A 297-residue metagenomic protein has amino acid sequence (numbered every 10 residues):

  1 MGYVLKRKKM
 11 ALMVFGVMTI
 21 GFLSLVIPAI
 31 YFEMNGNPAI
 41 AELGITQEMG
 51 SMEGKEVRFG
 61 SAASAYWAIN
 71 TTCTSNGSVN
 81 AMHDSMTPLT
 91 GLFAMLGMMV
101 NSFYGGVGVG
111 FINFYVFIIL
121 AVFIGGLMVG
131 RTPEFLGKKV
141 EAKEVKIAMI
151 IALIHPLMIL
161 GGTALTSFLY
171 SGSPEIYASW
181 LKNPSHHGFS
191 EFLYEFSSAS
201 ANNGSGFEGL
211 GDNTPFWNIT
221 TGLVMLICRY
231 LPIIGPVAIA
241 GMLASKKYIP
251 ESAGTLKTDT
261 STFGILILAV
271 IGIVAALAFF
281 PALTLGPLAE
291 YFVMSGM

Functional and structural regions predicted by a protein language model:
G2-G36, G108-N113, V145-S167, C228 (+3 more regions): Selective recognition of specific alpha-helical transmembrane segments in multi-pass small-molecule
G2-L5, L127-E141, A238-D259: Alpha-helical transmembrane segments
A39-V109, E175-I227, A282-M297: P-loop potassium selectivity filter motif centered on the GYG triad
M49-M52, K138-P156, Y177-G188, T255-V270: Interfacial and helix-entry/exit segments of alpha-helical transmembrane bundles in multi-pass inner-membrane proteins
V116-L120, G125, V129, I147-H187 (+2 more regions): C-terminal catalytic subdomain
I124, T166-Y170, P232-S245, A276-V293: Membrane-helix cytosolic exit motif
W217, G222-V270: C-terminal structured "cap/appendage" subdomains that terminate the fold
S252-M297: In a subset of proteins, long, contiguous C-terminal domains/tails are tracked
